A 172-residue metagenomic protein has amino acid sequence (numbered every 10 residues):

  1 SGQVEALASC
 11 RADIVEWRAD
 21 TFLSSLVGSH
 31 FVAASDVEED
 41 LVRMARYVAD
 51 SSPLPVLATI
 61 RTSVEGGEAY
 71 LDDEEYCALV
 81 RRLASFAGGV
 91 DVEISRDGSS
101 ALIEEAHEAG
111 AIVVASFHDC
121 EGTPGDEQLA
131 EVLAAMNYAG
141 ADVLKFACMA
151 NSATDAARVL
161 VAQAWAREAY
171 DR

Functional and structural regions predicted by a protein language model:
S1-L57: Conserved N-terminal beta1-alpha1 strand-loop-helix module at the mouth
S1-S9, L71-R81, P124-A135: Short, acidic/polar
A6-L7, V48, R82-L83, E105-A106 (+1 more regions): Generic structural signal for hydrophobic
I14-F22, A34-D36, T59-R61, E68 (+3 more regions): Catalytic beta/alpha-barrel core
S29-Y47, D72-L79, L129-A130, A156 (+1 more regions): Well-ordered, non-membrane alpha-helical segments in soluble/globular domains
F31-A34, V42-I60, S100-F117, R172: P-loop/Walker A phosphate-binding loop and immediately adjacent motor/lid segment at beta-alpha junctions
A49, P55-V92: Glycine/small-residue-rich loop that forms an oxyanion/phosphate-binding "nest" at active or ligand-binding sites
S95-R172: Catalytic alpha/beta core domains of metabolic enzymes, predominantly
